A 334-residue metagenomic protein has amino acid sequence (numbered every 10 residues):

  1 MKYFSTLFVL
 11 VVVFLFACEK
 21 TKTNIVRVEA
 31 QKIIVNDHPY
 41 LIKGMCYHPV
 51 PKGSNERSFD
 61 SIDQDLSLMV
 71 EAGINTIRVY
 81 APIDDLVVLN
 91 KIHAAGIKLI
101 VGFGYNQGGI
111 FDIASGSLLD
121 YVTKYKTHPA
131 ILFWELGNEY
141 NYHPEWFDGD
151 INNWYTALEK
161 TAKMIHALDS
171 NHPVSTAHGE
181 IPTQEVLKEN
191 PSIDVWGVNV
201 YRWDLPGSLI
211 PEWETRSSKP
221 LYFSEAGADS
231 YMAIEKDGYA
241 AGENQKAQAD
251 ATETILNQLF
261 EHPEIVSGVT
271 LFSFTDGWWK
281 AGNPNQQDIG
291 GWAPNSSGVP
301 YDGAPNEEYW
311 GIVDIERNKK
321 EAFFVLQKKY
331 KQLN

Functional and structural regions predicted by a protein language model:
K2-V9: Sec-dependent signal peptide recognition, specifically the positively charged N-region followed immediately by
L15-A17: C-terminal motif of bacterial Sec signal peptides marking the signal peptidase cleavage site
E19-Q31: Short acidic, Pro/Gly- and aromatic-enriched capping/linker segments at domain boundaries
V28, I34-I193, P206-G207, E214-S218: Active-site mouth of glycoside hydrolases
A72, Y125-P129, T161-H172, Q258-V266 (+1 more regions): A structural motif corresponding to the C-terminal end of an alpha-helix and its immediate exit/capping segment
V101, Q107, N141-F147, S217-L259 (+1 more regions): Active-site clefts of carbohydrate-active enzymes
P173, E185-A240, V266: Glycoside hydrolase catalytic-domain groove-lining segments
F272-N334: Aromatic-rich peripheral "rim/lid" segments of glycoside hydrolase catalytic domains that contact and position glycan
